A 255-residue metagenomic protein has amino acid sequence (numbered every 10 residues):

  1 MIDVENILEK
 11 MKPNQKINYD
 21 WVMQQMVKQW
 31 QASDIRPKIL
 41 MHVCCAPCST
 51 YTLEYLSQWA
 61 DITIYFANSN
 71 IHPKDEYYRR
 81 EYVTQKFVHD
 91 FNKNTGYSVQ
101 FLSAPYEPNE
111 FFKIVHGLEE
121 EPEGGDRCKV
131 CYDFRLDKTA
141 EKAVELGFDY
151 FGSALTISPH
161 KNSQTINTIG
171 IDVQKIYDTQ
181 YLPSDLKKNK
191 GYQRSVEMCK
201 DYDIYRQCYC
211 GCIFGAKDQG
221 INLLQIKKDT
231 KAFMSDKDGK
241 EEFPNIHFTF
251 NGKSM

Functional and structural regions predicted by a protein language model:
I2-E54, W59-M255: Nucleotide-activated chemistry modules centered on ATP-dependent adenylation/adenylyltransferase
